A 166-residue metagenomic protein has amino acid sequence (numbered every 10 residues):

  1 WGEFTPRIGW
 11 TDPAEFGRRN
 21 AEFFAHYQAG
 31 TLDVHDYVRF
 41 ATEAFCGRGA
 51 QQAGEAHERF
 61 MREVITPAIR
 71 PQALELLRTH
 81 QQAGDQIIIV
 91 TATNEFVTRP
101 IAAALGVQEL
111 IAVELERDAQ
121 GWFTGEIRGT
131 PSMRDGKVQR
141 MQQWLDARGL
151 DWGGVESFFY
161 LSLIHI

Functional and structural regions predicted by a protein language model:
W1-A25: Active-site neighborhood of HAD-like aspartate-dependent phosphohydrolases
F4, F24-A29, D36-F45: Helix-loop "lid/cap" segments that line or gate small-molecule binding pockets
Y37-Q72: Metal-dependent phosphoesterase signature
A53, T91, L110: Residue-level signal for inorganic ion chemistry
E58-E95: Short, acidic loop-to-helix structural element flanking the phosphoryl-transfer center in phosphate-processing enzymes
A73, P100-E156: Substrate-recognition "cap/lid" segment bordering the active-site pocket of phosphatases
Q82-I87, L150-F158: Short beta-strand/loop segments at the ligand-binding rim of alpha/beta enzyme cores
H165-I166: Conserved small/polar residues in nucleotide/adenosyl-binding loops
